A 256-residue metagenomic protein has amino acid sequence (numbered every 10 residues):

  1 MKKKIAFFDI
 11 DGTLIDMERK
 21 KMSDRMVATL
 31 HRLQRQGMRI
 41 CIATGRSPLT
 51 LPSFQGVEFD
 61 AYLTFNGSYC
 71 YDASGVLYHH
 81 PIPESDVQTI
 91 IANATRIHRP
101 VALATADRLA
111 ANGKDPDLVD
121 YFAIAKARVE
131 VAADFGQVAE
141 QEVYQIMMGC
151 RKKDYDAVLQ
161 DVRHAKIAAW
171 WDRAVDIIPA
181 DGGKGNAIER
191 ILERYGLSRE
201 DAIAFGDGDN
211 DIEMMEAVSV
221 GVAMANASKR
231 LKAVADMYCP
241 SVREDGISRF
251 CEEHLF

Functional and structural regions predicted by a protein language model:
K2-R19: Asp-based phosphoryl-transfer active-site loop
M17, D24-D117: Active-site phosphate-binding/coordination module
L33, N66, I146, I188 (+3 more regions): Residue-level signal for inorganic ion chemistry
L49-S53, A157, A187, E213-M214 (+2 more regions): Phosphate- and divalent-cation-binding pockets in alpha/beta enzyme and binding domains that engage nucleotide-derived
V57-E58, N66, D161-H164, A217-V218 (+1 more regions): Short, structured coil segments at secondary-structure junctions
F59-G67, H80, A123, I167-W170 (+2 more regions): Short hydrophobic/aromatic-enriched beta-strand-loop microsegments
N93, I97-A217, N226: Conserved acidic, metal-coordinating active-site core of Asp-based, Mg2+-dependent phosphoryl-transfer enzymes
Q137, A217, V222-F256: Asp-based, Mg2+/Mn2+-dependent phosphohydrolase catalytic module
